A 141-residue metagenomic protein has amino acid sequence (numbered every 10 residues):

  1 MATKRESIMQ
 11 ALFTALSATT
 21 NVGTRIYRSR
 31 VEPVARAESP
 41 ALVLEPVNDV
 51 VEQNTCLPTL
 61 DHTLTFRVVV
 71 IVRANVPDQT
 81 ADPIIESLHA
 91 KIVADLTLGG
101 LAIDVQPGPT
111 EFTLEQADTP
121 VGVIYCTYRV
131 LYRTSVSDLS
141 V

Functional and structural regions predicted by a protein language model:
M1-A35, P46-V141: Charged, amphipathic alpha-helical segments and their flanking helix caps
E38-L44: A short glycine-rich, His/Asp/Glu-containing loop-to-beta-strand
